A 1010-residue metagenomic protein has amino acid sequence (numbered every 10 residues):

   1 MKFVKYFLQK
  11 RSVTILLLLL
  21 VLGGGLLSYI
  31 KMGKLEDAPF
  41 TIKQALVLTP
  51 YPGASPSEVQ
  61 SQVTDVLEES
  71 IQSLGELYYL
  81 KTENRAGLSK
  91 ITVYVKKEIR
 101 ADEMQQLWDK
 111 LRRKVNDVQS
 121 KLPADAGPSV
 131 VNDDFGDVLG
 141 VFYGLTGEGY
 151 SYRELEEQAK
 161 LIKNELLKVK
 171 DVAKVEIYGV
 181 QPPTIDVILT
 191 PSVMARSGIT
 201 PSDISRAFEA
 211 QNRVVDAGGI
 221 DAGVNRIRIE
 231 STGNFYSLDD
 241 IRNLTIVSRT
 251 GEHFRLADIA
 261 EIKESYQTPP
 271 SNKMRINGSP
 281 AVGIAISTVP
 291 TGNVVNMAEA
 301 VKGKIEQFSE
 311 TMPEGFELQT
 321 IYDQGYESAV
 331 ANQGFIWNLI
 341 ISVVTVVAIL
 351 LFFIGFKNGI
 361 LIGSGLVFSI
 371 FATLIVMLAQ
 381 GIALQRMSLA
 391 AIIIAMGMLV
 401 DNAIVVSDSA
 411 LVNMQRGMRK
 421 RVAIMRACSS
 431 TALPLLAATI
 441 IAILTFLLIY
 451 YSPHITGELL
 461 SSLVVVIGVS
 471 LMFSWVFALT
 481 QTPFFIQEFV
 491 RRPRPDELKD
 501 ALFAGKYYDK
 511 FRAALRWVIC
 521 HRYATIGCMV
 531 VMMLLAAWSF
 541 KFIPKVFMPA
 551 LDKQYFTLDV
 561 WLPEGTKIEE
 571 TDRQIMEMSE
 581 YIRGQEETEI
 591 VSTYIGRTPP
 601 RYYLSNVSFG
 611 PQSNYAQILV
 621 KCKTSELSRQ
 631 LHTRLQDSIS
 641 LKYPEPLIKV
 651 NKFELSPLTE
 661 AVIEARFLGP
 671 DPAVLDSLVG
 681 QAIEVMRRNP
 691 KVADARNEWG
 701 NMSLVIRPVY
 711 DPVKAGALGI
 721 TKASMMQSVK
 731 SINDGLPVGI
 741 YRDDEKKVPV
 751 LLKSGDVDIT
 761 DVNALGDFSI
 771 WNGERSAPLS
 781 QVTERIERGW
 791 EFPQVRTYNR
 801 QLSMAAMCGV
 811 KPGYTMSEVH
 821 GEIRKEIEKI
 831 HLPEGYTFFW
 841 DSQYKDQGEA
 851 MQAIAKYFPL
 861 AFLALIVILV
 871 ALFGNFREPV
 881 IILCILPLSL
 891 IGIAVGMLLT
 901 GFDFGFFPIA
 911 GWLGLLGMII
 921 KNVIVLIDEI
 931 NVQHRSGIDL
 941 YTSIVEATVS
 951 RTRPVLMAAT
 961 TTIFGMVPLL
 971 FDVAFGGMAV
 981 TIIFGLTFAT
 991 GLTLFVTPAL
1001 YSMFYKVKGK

Functional and structural regions predicted by a protein language model:
M1-K34, T431, L498-P549: Signature of alpha-helical transmembrane segments and their immediate interfacial
Y6, D37, L48, K90 (+8 more regions): Extracytoplasmic/periplasmic membrane-proximal domains and adjacent transmembrane bundles of envelope biogenesis
S12, L20-A54, N116-P123, I449-E458 (+4 more regions): Transmembrane helices with small-residue packing motifs
L16, S55-Q62, I99-K110, L139-F142 (+18 more regions): Solvent-exposed, non-transmembrane alpha-helical starts
G25-K31, V344-V412, V469, A864-R951 (+4 more regions): Hydrophobic transmembrane alpha-helices and their membrane-interface caps in long multi-pass transport proteins
E58-D133, S192-R213, N234, E569-L658 (+1 more regions): Solvent-exposed, membrane-proximal periplasmic/extracellular interface segments of envelope transport and secretion
I321, S328, N332, S407 (+4 more regions): Helix-loop junctions and hydrophobic alpha-helical segments within the transmembrane domains of large membrane
M396-A410, A432-Y451, E458-L498, I618 (+4 more regions): Transmembrane alpha-helices and their membrane-interface boundaries in multi-pass membrane transporters and channels
